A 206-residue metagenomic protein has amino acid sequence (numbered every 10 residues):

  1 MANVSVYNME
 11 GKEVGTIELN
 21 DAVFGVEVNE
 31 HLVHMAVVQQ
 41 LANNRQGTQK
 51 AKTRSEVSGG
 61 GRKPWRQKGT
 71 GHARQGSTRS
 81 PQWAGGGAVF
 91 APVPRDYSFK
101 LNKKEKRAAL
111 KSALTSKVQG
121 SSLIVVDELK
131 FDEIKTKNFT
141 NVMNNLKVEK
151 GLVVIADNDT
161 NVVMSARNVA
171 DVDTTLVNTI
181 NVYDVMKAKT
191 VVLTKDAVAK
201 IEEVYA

Functional and structural regions predicted by a protein language model:
M1-Q46, A91-A206: Extended polybasic, low-complexity segments that bind anionic RNA or targeting/receptor surfaces
V4, N8, E18, Q40 (+4 more regions): Exposed boundary/loop context
E30-K68: A short, flexible low-complexity segment enriched in Lys/Arg and Gly/Pro that occurs in N-terminal basic tails
R54-F90: Glycine/serine-rich anion-binding loops at beta->alpha junctions that coordinate negatively charged ligand groups
